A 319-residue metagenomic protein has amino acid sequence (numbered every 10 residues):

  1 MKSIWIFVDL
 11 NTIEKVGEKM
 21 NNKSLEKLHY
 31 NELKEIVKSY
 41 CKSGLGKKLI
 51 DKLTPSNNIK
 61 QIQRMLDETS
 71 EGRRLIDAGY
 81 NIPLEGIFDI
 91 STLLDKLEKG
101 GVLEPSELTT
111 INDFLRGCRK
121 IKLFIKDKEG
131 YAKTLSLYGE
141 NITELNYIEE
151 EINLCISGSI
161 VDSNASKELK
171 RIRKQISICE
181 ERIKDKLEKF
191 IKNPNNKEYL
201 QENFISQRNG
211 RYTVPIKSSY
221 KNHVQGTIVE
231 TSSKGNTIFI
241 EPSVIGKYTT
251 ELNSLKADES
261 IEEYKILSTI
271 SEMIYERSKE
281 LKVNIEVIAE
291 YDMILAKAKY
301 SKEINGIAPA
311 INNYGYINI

Functional and structural regions predicted by a protein language model:
V8-D9: Generic detector of N-terminal low-structure segments
T12-N81, L97-S106, L115, R119 (+3 more regions): Alpha-helical coupling/stalk and coiled-coil linker elements that connect catalytic or binding modules and transmit
P83-I87: Short, well-ordered alpha-helical segments that carry or flank key catalytic/ligand-binding motifs at enzyme/regulatory
G139-E150: Extended, EK/Q-rich alpha-helical coiled-coil segments that serve as long dimerization/scaffolding arms in large
